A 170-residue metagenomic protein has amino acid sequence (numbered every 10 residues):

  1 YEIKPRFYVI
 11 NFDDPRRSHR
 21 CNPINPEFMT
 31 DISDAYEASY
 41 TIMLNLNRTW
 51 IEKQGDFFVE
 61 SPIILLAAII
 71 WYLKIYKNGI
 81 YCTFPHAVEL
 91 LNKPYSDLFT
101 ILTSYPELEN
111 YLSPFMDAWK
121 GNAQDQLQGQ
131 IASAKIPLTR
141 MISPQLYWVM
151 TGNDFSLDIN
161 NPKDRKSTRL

Functional and structural regions predicted by a protein language model:
Y1-R169: P-loop NTPase motor domains
